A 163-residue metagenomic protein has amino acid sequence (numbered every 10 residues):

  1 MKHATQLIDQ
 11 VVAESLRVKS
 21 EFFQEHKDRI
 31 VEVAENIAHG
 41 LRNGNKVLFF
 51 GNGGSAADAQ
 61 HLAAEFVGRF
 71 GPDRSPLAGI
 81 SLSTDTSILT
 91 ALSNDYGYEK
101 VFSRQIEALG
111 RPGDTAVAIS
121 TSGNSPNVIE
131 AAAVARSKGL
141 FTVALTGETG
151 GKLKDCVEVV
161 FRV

Functional and structural regions predicted by a protein language model:
M1-E25: Generic N-terminal amphipathic, Lys/Arg-enriched alpha-helix
K19-F23, N45, F70: Short amphipathic alpha-helical interaction patches enriched in hydrophobic/aromatic residues with interspersed Lys/Arg
E25-N43: A short, well-structured juxtamembrane/interface segment
V47-L48, T142: Hydrophobic beta-strand scaffold residues
S55, Q60-V163: Glycine-rich phosphate-binding loops that contact phosphosugars or nucleotide phosphates
